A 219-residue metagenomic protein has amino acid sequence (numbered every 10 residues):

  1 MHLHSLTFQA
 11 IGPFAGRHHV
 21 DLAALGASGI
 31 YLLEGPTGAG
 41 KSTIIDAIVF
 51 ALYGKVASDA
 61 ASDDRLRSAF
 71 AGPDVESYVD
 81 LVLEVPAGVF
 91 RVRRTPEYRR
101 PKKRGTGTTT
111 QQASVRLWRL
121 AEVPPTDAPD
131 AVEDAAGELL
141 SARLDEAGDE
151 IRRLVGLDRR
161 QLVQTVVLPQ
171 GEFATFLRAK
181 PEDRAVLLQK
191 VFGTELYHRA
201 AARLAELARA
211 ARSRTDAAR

Functional and structural regions predicted by a protein language model:
M1-D149, R159-Q164: Extreme N-terminal "head/tail" segments of very large remodeling/mechanoenzyme assemblies
L22, L32, P36, F50 (+2 more regions): Extended, Lys/Glu-rich alpha-helical coiled-coil stalks
